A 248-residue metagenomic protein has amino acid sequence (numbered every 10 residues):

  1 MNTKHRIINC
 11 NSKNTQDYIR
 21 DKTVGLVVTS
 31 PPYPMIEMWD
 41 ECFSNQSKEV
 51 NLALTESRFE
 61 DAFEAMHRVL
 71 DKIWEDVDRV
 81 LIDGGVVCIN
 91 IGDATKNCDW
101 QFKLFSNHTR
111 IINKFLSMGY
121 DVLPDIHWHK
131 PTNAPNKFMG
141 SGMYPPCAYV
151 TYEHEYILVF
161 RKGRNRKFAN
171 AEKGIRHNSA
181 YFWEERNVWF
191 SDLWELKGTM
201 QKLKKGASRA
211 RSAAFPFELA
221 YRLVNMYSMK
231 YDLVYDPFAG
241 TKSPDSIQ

Functional and structural regions predicted by a protein language model:
M1-Q248: Core catalytic lobe of class I
